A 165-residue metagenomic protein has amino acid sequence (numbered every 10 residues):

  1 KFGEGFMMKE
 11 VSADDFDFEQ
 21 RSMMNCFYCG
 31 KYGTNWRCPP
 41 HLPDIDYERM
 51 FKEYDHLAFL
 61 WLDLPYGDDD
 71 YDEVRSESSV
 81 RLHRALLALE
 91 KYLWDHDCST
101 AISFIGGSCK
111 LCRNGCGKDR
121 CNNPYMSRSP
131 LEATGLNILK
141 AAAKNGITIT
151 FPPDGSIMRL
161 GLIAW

Functional and structural regions predicted by a protein language model:
K1: GGW-centered surface loops in extracellular recognition modules
E4-W165: Catalytic cores of enzyme domains
